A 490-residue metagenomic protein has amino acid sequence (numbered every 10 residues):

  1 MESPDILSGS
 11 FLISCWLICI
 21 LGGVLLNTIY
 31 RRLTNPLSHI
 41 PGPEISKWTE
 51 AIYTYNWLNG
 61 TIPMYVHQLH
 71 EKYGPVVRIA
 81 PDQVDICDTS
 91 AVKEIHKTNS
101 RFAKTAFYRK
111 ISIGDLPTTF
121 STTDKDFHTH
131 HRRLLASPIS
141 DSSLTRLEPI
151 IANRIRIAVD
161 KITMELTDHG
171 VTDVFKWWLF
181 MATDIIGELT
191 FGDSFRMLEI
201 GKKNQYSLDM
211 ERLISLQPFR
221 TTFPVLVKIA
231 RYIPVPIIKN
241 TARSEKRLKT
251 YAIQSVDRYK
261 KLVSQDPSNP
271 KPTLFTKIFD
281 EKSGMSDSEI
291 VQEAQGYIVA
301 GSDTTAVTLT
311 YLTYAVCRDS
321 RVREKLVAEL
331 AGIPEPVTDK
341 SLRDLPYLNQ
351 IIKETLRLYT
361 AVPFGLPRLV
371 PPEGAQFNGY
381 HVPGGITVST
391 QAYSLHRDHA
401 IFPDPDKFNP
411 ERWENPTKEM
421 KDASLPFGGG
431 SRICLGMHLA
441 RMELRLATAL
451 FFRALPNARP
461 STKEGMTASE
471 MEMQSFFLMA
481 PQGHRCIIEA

Functional and structural regions predicted by a protein language model:
E2-G23, P81-Q83, S142-N153, M164-I185 (+6 more regions): Cytochrome P450
E2-H130, T145, A152-K161, M181 (+7 more regions): N-terminal membrane-proximal hinge/A-helix region immediately C-terminal to the signal-anchor transmembrane segment
I45, E148-A152, N204-R212, S268-L274 (+7 more regions): Cytochrome P450 I-helix active-site segment
S137, Q295, A300, D339-R343 (+4 more regions): Cytochrome P450 heme-thiolate "Cys pocket" and heme-binding signature region
S140, D173, S244-T308: Conserved cytochrome P450 catalytic core segment spanning the I/J/K helices
D160, S320-V322, E419-M420, M437-M479: Cytochrome P450 heme-binding "Cys pocket" and the immediately downstream C-terminal segment
T304-C317, A447: Short, small-residue alpha-helix embedded
T390-T417: Conserved cytochrome P450 K-helix/beta-meander segment immediately N-terminal to the heme-binding cysteine loop
